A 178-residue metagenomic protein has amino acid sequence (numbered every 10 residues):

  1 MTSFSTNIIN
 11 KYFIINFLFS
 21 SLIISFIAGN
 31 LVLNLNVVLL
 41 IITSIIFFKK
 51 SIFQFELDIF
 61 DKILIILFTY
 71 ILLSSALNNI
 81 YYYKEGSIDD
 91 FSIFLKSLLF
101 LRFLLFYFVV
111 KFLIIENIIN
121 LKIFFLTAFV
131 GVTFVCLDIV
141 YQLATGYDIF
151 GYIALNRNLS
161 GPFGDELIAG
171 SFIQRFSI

Functional and structural regions predicted by a protein language model:
M1-I88, S92, F112-K122, L126-F129: Transmembrane signal-anchor hairpin modules in multi-pass inner-membrane enzymes, especially those that act on
F17-I23, T43, L105-Y107, I119-L155 (+1 more regions): Alpha-helical transmembrane segments of multi-pass inner-membrane proteins
A28-L35, L95-L99, G161-F176: Membrane-interface micro-motifs in multi-pass membrane enzymes
I41, F47, S97-L99, Q142: Residue-level signal for functionally critical sites in structured catalytic/ligand-binding pockets
S87-L98, A154-S160: Non-cytosolic membrane-interface motifs at loop->transmembrane helix junctions
L101-F103: Extracytoplasmic catalytic/substrate-binding loops of multi-pass membrane glycan-assembly enzymes
